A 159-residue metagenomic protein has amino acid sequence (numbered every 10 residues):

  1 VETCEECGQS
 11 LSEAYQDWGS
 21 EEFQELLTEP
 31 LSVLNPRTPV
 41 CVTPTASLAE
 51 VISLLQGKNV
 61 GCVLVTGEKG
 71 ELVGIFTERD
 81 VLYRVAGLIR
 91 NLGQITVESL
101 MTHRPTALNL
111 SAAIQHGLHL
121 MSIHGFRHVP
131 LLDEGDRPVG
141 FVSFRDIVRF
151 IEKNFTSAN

Functional and structural regions predicted by a protein language model:
V1-N159: Tandem CBS (Cystathionine beta-synthase) repeat/Bateman regulatory domains
